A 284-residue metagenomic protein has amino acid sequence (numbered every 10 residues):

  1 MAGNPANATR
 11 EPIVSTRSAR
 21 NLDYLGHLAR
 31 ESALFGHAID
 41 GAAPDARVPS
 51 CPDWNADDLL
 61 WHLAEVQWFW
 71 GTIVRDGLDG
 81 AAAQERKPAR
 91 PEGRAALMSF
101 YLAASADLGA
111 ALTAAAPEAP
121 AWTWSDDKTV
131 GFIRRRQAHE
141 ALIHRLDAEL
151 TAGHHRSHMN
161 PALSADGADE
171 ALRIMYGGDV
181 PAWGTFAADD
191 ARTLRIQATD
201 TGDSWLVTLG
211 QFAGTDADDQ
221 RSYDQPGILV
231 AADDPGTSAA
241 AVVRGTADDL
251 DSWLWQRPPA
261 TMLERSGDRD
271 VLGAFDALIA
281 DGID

Functional and structural regions predicted by a protein language model:
A2-G26, G41-P52, D76, A121-R136 (+2 more regions): Structured surface interface patches that mediate subunit assembly and partner/cofactor docking
P12, A19-G26, L34, W70 (+4 more regions): Soluble acyl-CoA-dependent acyltransferase catalytic core bearing the H(X)4D motif
A29-G41: First transmembrane helix
E31-L34, V66-W70, A104-D107, A111-A114 (+2 more regions): Amphipathic, well-ordered alpha-helical segments in soluble domains
A56-A81: Conserved alpha-helical segments that form or flank metal/cofactor-binding pockets of metalloenzymes
A81-R136: Hydrophobic/aromatic-rich structural module bridging two neighboring secondary-structure elements via a short loop
